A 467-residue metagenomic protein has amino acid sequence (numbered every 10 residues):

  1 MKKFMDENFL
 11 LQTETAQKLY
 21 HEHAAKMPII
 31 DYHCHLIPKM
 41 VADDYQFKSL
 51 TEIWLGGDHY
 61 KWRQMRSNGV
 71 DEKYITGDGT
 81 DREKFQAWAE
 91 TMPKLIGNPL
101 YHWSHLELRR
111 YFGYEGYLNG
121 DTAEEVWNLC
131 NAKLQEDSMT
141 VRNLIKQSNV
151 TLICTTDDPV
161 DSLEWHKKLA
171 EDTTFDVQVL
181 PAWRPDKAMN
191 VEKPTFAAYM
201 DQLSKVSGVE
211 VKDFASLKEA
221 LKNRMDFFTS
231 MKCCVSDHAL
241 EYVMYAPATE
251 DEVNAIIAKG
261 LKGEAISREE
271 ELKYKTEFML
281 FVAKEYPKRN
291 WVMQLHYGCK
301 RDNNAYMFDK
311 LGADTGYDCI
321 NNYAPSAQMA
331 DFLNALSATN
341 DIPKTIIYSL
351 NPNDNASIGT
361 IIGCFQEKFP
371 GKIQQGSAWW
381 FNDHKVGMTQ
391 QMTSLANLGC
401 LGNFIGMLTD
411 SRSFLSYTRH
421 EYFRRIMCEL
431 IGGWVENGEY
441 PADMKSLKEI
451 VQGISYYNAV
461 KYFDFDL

Functional and structural regions predicted by a protein language model:
K2-R289, D341-P343, I347-G359, G363-L467: Metal-cofactor-binding active-site regions of metalloenzymes
E270, G316-C319: Metal/cofactor-centered catalytic core regions of large enzymes
M293-L295: C-terminal amphipathic alpha-helical interaction region
N304: Hard-cation-handling environments
F308-G316: Short glycine/proline- and charge-enriched loop/turn segments that cap or connect secondary-structure elements
Y323-M329: Divalent-cation-assisted or electrostatically stabilized phosphate/pyrophosphate-binding catalytic cores
F332-A338: Short, basic/hydrophobic alpha-helical segments
